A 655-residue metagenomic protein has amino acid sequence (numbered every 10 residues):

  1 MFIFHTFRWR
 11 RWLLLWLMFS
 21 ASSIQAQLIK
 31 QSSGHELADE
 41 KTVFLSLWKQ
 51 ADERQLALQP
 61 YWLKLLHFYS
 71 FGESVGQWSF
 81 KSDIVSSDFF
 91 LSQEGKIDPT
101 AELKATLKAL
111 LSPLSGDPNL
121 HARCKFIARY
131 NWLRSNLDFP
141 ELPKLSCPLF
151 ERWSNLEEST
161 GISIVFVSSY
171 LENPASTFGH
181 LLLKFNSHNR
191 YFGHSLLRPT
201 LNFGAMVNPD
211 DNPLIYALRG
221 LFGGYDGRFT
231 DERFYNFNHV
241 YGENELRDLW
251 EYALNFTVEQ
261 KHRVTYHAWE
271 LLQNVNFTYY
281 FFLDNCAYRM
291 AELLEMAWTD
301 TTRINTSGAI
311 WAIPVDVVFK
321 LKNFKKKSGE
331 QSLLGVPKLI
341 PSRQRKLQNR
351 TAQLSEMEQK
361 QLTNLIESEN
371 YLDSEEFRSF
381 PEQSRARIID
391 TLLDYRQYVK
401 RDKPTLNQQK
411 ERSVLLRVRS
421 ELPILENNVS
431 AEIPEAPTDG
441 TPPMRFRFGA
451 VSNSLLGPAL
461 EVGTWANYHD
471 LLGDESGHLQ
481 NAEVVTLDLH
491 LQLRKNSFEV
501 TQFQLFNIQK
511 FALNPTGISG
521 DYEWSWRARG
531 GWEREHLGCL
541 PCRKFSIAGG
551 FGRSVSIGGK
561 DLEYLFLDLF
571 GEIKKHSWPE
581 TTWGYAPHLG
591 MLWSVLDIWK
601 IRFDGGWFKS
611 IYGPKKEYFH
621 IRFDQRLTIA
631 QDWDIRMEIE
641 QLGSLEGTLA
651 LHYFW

Functional and structural regions predicted by a protein language model:
E158-L246, T464, L491-E499, F503: Glycine-rich catalytic cores of cysteine/serine-nucleophile enzymes that process amide/ester linkages in cell-envelope
F234-V315, K574-H576, E638: Active-site nucleophile-His-acid catalytic modules used for acyl/amide transfer and hydrolysis across diverse enzymes
A287, G335, I340, R345 (+1 more regions): Outer-membrane beta-barrel initiation region
M444-F446, V462, V485-L487, G520-A528 (+7 more regions): Transmembrane beta-strands of outer-membrane beta-barrel proteins
A450-S454, Y468-D470, L489-K495, Q509-F511 (+7 more regions): Transmembrane beta-strands of outer-membrane beta-barrel pores
L456-V462, E483, S497-F503, P541-G549 (+3 more regions): Residues that define the transmembrane beta-barrel architecture of outer-membrane proteins
T464, F623-L627, G643-W655: Outer-membrane beta-barrel "beta-signal"
H469-G477, K510-S519, S556-F566, W593-F603 (+2 more regions): Repeated loop/turn-to-beta-strand initiation elements of outer-membrane beta-barrel proteins
